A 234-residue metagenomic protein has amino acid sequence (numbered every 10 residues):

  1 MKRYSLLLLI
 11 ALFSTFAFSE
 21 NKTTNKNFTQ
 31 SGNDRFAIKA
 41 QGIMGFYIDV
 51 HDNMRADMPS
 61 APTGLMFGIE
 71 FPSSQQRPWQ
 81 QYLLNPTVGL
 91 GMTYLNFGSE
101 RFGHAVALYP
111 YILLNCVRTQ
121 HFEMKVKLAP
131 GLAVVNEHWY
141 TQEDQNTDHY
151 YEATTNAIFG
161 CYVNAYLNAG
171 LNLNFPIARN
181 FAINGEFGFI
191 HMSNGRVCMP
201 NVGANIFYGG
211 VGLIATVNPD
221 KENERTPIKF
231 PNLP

Functional and structural regions predicted by a protein language model:
E20-P72, Y208-G210, I214-E224, I228-P234: Short glycine/proline- and aromatic-enriched beta-strand/turn motifs that initiate or cap beta-hairpins
G32-I38, Y82-V88, Q120-V126, R179-I183 (+2 more regions): Outer-envelope beta-barrel architecture signal
D34, P59-L65, L84, F102-L108 (+3 more regions): Residues that define the transmembrane beta-barrel architecture of outer-membrane proteins
I38-G42, V88-L90, V126-P130, A169-L171 (+1 more regions): Membrane-embedded beta-strand positions of outer-membrane beta-barrel proteins
G42-I48, F71-S73, M92-G98, P130-H138 (+2 more regions): Transmembrane beta-strands of outer-membrane beta-barrel pores
Q75-W79, Q120-M124, F175-I183, V217-N223: Repeated loop/turn-to-beta-strand initiation elements of outer-membrane beta-barrel proteins
Q76, L83-N136: Gram-negative (and chloroplast) outer-membrane scaffold detector with strong preference for beta-barrel transmembrane
N172-P219: Predominantly the C-terminal beta-signal and adjacent terminal strand-loop region of outer-membrane beta-barrel
